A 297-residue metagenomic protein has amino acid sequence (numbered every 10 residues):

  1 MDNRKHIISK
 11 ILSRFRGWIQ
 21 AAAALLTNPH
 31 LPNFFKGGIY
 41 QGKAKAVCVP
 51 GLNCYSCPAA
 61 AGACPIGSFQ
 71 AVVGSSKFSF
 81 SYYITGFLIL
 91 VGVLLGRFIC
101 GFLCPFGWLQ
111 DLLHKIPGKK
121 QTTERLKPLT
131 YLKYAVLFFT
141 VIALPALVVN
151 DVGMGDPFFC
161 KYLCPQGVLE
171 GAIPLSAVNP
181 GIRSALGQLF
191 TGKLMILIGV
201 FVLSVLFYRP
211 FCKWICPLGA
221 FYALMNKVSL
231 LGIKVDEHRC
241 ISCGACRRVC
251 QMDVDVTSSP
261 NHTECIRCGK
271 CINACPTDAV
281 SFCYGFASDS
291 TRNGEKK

Functional and structural regions predicted by a protein language model:
M1-T257, T263-K297: Non-ligating segments of multi-cofactor redox enzymes
